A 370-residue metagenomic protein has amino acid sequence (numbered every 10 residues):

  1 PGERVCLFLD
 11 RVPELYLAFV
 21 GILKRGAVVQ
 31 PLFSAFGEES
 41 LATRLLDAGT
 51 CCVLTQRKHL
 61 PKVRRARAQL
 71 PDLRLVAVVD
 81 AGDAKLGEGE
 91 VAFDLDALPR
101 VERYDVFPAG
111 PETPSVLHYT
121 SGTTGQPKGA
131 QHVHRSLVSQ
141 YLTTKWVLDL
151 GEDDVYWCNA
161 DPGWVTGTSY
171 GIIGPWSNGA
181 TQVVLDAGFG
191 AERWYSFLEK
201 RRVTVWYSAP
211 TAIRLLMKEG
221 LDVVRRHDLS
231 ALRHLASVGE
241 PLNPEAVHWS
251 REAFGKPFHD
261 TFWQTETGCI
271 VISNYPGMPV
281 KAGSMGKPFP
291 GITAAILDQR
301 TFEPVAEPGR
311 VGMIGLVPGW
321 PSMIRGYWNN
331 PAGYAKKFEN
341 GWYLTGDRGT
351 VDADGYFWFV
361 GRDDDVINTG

Functional and structural regions predicted by a protein language model:
P1, V20, K24-D96, A209: Structural core segment of the AMP-binding/adenylate-forming
L9-D10, A27-L45, R57-V63, D161 (+1 more regions): ATP-dependent adenylate-forming carboxylate-activation enzymes
A77-V78, V91-F93, A97-Y119, Q126 (+2 more regions): Conserved pre-ATP/AMP-binding loop-to-beta segment of ANL
S115-S139: Conserved AMP-binding A3 loop
V138-V155, P162-V205, L215-E219: Conserved AMP-binding/adenylation subdomain of ANL enzymes
S177-A180, V203-S208, M217-V280, T293: Gly/Ser/Thr-rich phosphate-binding loop
A295-V317, T350-D354: Conserved beta-loop-beta connector loops within the AMP-binding
G315-G370: Conserved ATP-binding/catalytic segment of the ANL
